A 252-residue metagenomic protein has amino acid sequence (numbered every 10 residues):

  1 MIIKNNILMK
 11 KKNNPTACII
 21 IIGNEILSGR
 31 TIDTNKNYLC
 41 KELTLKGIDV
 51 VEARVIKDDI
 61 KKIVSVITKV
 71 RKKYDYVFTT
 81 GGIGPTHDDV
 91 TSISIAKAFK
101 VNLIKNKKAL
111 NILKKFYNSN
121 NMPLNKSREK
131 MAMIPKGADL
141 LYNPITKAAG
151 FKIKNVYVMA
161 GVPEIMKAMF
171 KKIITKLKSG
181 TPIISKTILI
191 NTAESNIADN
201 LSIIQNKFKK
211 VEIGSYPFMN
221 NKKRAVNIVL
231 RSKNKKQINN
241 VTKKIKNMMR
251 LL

Functional and structural regions predicted by a protein language model:
I2-T16: N-terminal amphipathic/basic leader segments beginning at the initiator methionine
A17-I19, V156: Conserved hydrophobic helix-helix packing surfaces used for dimerization/oligomerization
I22-N24, T79-H87, A160, R231-K233: Glycine-rich beta-strand-to-loop/alpha-helix junction loops that act as flexible
I26-K36: Glycine- and acidic-residue-enriched helix-capping/strand-helix junction motifs
N37-V90, A96-A98: N-terminal small/polar loop signature for handling phosphorylated ligands or for N-terminal nucleophile
K62, V90-G180: Proline/glycine-rich low-complexity loops and linkers
N155-K246: An accessory alpha-helical subdomain
